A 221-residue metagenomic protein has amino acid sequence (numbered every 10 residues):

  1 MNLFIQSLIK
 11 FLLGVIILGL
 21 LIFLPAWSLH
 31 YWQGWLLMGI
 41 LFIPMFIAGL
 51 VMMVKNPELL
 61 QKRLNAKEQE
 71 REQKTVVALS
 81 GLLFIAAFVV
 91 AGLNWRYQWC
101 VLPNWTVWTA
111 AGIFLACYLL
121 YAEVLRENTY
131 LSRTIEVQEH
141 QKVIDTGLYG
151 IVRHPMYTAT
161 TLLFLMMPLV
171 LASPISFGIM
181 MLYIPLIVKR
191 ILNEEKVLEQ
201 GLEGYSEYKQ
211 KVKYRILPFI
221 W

Functional and structural regions predicted by a protein language model:
M1-T146, T158-W221: Membrane-anchoring alpha-helices and their flanking helix-loop junctions
G150-T158: Histidine-centered phosphotransfer motif of kinases
